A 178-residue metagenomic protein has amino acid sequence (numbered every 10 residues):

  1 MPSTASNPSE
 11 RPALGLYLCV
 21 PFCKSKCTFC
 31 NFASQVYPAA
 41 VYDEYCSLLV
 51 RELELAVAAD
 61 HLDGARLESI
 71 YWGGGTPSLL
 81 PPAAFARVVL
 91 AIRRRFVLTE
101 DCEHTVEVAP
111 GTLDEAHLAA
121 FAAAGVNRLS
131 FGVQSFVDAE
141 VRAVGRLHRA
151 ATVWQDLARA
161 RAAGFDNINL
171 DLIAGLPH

Functional and structural regions predicted by a protein language model:
M1-L16, D63-G64: N-terminal [4Fe-4S]-dependent radical SAM core
G15, T28, H104: Divalent metal-dependent hydrolysis catalytic cores, especially in the metallo-beta-lactamase
L16-L18, F131: Short beta-strand motif preference
V20-S34: Local cysteine-cluster metal-coordination motifs and their immediate loop/turn environment, predominantly Fe-S cluster
S34-H178: Conserved non-cysteine loop/helix-boundary elements of the Radical SAM core domain that shape
